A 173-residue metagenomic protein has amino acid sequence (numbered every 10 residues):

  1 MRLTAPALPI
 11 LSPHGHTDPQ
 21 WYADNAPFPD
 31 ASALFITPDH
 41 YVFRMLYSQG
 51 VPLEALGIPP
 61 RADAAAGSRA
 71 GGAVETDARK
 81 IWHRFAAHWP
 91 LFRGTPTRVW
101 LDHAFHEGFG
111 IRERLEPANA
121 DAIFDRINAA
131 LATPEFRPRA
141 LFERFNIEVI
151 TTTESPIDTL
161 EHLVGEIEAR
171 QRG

Functional and structural regions predicted by a protein language model:
M1-P9, G15-G173: Metal-cofactor-binding active-site regions of metalloenzymes
